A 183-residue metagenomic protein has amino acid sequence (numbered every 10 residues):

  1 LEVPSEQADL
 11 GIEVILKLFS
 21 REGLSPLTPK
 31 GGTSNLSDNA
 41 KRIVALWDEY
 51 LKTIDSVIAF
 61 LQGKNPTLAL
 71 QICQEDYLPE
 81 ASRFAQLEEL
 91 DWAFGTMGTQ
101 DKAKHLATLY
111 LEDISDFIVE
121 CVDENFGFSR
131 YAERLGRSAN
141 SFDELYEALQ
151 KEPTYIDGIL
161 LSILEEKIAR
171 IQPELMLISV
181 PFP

Functional and structural regions predicted by a protein language model:
L1-P183: A short, structured N-terminal alpha-helical element that caps or precedes a catalytic domain
